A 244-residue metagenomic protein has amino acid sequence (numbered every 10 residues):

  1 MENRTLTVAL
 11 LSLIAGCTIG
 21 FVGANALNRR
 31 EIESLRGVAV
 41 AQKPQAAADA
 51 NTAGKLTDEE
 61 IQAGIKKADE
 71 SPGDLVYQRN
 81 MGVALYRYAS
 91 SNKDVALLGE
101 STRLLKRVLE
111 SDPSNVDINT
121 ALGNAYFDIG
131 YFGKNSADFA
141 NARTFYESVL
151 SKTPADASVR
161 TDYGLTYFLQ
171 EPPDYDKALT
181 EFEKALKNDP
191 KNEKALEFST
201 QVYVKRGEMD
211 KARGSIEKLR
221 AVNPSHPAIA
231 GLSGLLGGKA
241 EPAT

Functional and structural regions predicted by a protein language model:
M1-D69, R107: Long, contiguous interaction/recruitment modules in multidomain scaffold/adaptor proteins
V8-C17, I32-V38, Q201-T244: Terminal, low-structured helical/coil segments at or just beyond the last alpha-helical repeat
G54-A63, S91-R107, Y131-S148, E171-K184 (+2 more regions): Structural signature of tandem alpha-helical TPR/SEL1-like repeats, specifically the intra-repeat loop/turn
E70-S71, S111, K152-T153, N188-D189 (+1 more regions): Structural marker of alpha-solenoid helical repeat scaffolds
Y77, I118, V159, A195 (+1 more regions): TPR alpha-solenoid repeat register
V83, R87-S90, N124, Y131 (+3 more regions): Residue-level recognition of tetratricopeptide repeat
